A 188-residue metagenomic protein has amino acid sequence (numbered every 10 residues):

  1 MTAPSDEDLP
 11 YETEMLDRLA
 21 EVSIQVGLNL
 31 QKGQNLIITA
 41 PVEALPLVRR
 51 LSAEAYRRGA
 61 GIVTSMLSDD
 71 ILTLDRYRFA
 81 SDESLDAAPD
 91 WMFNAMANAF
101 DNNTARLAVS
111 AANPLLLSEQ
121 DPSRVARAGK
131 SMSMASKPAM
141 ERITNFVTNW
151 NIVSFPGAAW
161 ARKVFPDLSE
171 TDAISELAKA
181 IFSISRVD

Functional and structural regions predicted by a protein language model:
T2-D188: Active-site bordering "gate/hinge" segments that shape substrate access to catalytic or cofactor-binding pockets
